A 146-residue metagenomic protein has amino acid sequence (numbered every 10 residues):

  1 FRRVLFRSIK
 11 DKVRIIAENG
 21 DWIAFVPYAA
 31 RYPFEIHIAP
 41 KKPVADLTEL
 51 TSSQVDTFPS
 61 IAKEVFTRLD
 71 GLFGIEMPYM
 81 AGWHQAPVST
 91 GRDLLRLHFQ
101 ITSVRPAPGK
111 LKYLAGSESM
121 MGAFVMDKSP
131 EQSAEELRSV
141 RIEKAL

Functional and structural regions predicted by a protein language model:
F1-L5: Short, small-residue-biased leader/transition segments that mark boundaries at the very start of proteins
F6-S8, I16: A short beta-strand->alpha-helix segment at the C-terminal rim of the class III nucleotidyl cyclase catalytic domain
V13-R14, G20-A29, P33-H37, A45-D46: Conserved active-site beta-strand-loop modules that form the wall/rim of enzyme catalytic pockets and either contain
P33-P43, S89-P108: Histidine-centered divalent-metal-coordination microenvironment in nucleic-acid enzymes
K42-Q54, E118-S119: Glycine- and acidic
L50-M77: Long, well-ordered alpha-helical scaffolding segments within enzyme catalytic domains, especially pronounced
F73-G91: A short glycine-rich, hydrophobically flanked beta-strand micro-motif that places a catalytic Asp/Glu for divalent metal
T102-L146: Flexible phosphate-binding patches that engage nucleotides and nucleic acids
